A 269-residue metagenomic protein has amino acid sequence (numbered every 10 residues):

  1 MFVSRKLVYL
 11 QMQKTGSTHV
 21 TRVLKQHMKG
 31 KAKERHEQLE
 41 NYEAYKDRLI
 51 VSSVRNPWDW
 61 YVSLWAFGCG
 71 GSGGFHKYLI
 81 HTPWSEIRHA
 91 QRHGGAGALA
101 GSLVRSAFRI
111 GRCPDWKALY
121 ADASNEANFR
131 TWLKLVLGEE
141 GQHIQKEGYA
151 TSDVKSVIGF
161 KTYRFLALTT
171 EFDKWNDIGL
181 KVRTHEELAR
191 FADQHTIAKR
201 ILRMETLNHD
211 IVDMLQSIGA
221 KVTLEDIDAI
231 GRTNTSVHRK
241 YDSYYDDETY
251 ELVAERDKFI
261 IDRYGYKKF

Functional and structural regions predicted by a protein language model:
M1-F269: Membrane-interface amphipathic segments in extracytoplasmic regions
